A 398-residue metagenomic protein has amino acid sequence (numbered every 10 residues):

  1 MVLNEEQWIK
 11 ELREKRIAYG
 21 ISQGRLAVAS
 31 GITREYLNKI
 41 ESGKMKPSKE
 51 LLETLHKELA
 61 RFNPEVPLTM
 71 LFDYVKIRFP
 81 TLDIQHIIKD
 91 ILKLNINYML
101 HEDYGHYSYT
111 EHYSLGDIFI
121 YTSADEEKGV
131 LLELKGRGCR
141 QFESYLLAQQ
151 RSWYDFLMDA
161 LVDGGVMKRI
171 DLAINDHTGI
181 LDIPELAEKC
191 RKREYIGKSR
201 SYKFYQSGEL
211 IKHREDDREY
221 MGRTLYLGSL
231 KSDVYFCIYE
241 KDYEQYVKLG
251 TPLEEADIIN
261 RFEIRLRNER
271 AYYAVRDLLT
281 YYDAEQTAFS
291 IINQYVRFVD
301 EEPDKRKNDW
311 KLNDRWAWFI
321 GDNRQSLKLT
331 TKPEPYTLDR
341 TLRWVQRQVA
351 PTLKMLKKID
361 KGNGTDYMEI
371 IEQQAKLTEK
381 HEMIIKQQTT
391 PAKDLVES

Functional and structural regions predicted by a protein language model:
V2-Q7, E14, A18, K57-Y336 (+1 more regions): Structured, helix-rich domain cores that form ligand/interaction pockets
K10, E14, E35-N38: Positions in alpha-helical segments
K15, A29, I40, T341 (+1 more regions): Residues in the recognition helix of alpha-helical DNA-binding motifs
R16-I17, G31, S48: Residues within alpha-helical segments
G20-N38: Short alpha-helical DNA-recognition segment
G43-K57: Short, basic-rich loop-to-helix N-cap that marks the start of a DNA-contacting helix
